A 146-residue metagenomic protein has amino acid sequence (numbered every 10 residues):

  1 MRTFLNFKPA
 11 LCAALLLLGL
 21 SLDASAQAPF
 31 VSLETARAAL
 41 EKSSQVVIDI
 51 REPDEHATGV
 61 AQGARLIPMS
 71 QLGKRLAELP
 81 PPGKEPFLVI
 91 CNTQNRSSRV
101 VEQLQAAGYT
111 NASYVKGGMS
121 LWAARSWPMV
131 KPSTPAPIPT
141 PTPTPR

Functional and structural regions predicted by a protein language model:
R2-P9, L22-Q45, P53-P86, N95-R146: Rhodanese-like catalytic fold shared by cysteine-dependent sulfurtransferases and DSP/PTP-type phosphatases
L15-D23: Hydrophobic h-region of N-terminal signal peptides that target proteins for export in Gram-negative bacteria
D49: Phosphate-rich cofactor/ligand-interacting catalytic cores and adjacent structured alpha/beta frameworks
I90: Short, surface-exposed ligand- or partner-binding patches at beta-edge/loop junctions that are enriched in aromatics
